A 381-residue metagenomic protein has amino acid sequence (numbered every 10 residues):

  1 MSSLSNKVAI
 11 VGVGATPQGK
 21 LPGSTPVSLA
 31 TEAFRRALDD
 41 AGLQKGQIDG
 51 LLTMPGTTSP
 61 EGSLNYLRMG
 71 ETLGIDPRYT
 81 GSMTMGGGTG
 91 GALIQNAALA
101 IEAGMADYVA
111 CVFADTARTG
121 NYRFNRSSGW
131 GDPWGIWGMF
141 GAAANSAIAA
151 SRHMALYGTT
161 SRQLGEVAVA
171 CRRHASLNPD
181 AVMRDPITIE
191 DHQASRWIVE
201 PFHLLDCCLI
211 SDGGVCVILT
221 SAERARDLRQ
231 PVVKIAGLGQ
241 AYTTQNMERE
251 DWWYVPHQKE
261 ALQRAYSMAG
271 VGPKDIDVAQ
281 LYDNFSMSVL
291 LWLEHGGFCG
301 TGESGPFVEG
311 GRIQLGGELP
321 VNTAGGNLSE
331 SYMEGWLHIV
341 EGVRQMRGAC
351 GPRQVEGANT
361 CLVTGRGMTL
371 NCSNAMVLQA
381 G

Functional and structural regions predicted by a protein language model:
M1-G88, N96, H153-T160, V182-T188 (+3 more regions): Conserved active-site "lid/cap" helical segment
M1-V27, G165-E166, W197-E260, R264 (+7 more regions): Condensing-enzyme catalytic core mediating Claisen C-C bond formation in acyl metabolism
S2-N6, P55-V112, T116-W134, G138-N145 (+4 more regions): Conserved catalytic cysteine-centered active-site region of acyl-thioester-dependent Claisen-condensing enzymes
P22-S24, L64, Q95, G120-N125 (+5 more regions): Short acidic, glycine/serine/threonine-rich loops at helix termini
K45-M54, Y79-M85, V109-A114, R162-V169 (+5 more regions): Beta-strand segments within the central parallel beta-sheet cores of soluble alpha/beta enzyme folds
S59-R68, M247-D251, D283-G305, T369-V377: Short glycine/threonine-rich loop-to-helix capping motif typified by GTGT followed within a few residues by an Asp-Pro
M85-D115, A143-L177, V217-E223, E330-C350: Active-site-proximal alpha-helical scaffold in enzymes
V255, K259, Q263-S286, H295 (+1 more regions): Extended C-terminal subregions enriched in glycine
